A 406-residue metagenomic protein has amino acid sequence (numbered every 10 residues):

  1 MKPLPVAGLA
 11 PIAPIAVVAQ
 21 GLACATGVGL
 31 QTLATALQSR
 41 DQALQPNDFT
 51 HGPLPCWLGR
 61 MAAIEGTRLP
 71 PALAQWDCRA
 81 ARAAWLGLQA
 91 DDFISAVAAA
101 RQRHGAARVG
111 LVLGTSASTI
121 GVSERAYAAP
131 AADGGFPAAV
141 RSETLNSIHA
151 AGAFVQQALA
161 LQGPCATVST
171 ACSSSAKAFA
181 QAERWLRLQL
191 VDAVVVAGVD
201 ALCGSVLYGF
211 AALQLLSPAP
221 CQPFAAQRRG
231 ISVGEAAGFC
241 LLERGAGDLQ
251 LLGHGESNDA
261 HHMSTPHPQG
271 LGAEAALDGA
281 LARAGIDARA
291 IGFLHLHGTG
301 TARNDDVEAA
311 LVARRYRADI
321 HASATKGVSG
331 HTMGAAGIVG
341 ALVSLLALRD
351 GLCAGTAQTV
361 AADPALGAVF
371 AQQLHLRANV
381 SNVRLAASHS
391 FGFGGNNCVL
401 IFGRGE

Functional and structural regions predicted by a protein language model:
A10, Q31-L113, T119-V122, A276-A288: Conserved active-site "lid/cap" helical segment
P14-A23, L30-Q31, T35-F49, P53-W57 (+2 more regions): Condensing-enzyme catalytic core mediating Claisen C-C bond formation in acyl metabolism
P71-D92, A139-S147, C165-K177, A225-G238 (+3 more regions): Active-site pocket-shaping loop/turn-to-helix segments
T115-A166, N304-R317: Active-site-proximal gating segment of KS-fold condensing enzymes and close homologs
G135-A139, A180, A201-G247, H261-M263 (+1 more regions): Glycine-/small-residue-rich "gating" segment that lines the acyl/pantetheine channel and substrate pocket
I148-G152, Q156-L159, P164-G198, V233-G247 (+3 more regions): Active-site-proximal alpha-helical scaffold in enzymes
L190-A212, S217-F224, R228-R229, H254-P268 (+2 more regions): Acyl-CoA/ACP chain-elongation machinery
C240-G245, L252, V312-A313, L400-G405: Short beta-strand-to-turn element immediately C-terminal to the catalytic PLP-Schiff-base lysine in fold type I
